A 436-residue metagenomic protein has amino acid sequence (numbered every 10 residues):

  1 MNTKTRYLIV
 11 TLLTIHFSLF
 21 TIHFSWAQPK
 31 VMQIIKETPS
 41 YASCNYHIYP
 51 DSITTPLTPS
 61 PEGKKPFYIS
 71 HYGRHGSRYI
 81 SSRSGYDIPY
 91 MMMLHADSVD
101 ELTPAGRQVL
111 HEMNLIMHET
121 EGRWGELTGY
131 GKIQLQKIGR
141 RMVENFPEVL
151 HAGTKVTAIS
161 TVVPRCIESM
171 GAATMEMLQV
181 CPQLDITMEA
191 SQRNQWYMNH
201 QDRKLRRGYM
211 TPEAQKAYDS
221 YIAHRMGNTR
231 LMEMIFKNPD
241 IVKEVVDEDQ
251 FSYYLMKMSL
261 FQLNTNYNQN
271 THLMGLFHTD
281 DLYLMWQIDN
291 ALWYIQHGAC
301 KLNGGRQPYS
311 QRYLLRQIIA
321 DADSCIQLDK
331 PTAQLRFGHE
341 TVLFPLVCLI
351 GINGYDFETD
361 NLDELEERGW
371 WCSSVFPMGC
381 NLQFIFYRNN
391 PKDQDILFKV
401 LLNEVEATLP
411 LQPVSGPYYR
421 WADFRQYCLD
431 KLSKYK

Functional and structural regions predicted by a protein language model:
M1-K30: Bacterial Sec-dependent N-terminal signal peptides
Q28-K155, T161-Q334, G338-K436: Signature for phosphate-centric chemistry
